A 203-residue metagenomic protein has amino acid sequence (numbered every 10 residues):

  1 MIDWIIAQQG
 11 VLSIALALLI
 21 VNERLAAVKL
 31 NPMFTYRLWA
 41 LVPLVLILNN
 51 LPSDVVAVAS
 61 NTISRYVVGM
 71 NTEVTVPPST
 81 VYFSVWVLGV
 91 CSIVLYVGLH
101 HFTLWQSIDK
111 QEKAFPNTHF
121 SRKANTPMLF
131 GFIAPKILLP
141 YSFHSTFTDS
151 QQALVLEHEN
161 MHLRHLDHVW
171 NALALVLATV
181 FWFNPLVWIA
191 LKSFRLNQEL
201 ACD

Functional and structural regions predicted by a protein language model:
M1-D203: Membrane-embedded and juxtamembrane structural elements of multi-pass membrane proteins
